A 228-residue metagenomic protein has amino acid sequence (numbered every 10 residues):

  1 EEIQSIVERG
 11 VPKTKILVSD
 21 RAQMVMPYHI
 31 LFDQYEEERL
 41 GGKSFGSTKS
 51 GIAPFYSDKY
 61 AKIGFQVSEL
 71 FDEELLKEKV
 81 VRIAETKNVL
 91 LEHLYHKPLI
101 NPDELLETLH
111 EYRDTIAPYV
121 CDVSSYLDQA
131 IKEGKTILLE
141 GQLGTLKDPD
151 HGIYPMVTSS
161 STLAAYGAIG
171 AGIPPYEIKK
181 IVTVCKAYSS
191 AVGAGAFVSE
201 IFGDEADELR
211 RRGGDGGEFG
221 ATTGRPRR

Functional and structural regions predicted by a protein language model:
E1-R228: Non-transmembrane, aqueous-exposed alpha-helical and coiled segments at domain scale
